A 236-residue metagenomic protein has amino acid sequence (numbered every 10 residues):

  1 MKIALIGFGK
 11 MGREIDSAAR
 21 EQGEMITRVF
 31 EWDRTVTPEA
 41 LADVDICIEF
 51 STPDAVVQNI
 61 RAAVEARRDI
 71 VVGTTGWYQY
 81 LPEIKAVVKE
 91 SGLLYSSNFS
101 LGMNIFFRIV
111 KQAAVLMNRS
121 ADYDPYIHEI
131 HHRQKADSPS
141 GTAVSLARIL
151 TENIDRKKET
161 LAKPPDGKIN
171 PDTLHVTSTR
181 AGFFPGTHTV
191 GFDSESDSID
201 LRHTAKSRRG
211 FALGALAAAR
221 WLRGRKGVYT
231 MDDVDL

Functional and structural regions predicted by a protein language model:
K2, K10-E39, A121-L236: C-terminal substrate-binding/catalytic lobe of Rossmann-fold NAD(P)-dependent oxidoreductases
W32-T35, T75-Y78, N98-F99: Short, acidic/turn-prone active-site loops that include or flank metal/cofactor- and phosphate-binding residues
I46, P53-G73, P82-I84: Rossmann-fold NAD(P) dinucleotide-binding segment
S51-T52, T75, R180: Short glycine-/small-residue-rich Rossmann-like dinucleotide-binding loops
R61, T74-Y95, N104-F106, Q112: Rossmann-fold NAD(P)-binding glycine/threonine-rich loop
I105-M117, D122, S138: Rossmann-like NAD(P)H-binding beta-loop-alpha module
